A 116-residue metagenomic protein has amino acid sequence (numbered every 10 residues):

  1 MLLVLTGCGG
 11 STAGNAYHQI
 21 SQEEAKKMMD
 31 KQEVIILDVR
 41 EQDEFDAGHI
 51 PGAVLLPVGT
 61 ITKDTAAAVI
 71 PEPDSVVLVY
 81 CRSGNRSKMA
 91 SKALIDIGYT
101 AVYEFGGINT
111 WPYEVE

Functional and structural regions predicted by a protein language model:
L2-M28, V34, D43-V76, R82-E116: Rhodanese-like catalytic fold shared by cysteine-dependent sulfurtransferases and DSP/PTP-type phosphatases
I36-D38: Structural scaffold elements adjacent to functional motifs in cytosolic proteins
